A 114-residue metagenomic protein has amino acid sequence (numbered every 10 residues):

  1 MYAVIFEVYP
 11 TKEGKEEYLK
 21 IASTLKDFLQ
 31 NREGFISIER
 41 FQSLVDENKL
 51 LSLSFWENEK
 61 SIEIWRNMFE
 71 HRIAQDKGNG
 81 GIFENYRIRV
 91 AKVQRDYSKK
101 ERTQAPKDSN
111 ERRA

Functional and structural regions predicted by a protein language model:
M1-L50, E59-N67, F83-A114: Short S/T/G/P-rich N-terminal loop/turn motif that feeds into the first structured element of a domain
N79-G80: Short secondary-structure boundary/capping segments
